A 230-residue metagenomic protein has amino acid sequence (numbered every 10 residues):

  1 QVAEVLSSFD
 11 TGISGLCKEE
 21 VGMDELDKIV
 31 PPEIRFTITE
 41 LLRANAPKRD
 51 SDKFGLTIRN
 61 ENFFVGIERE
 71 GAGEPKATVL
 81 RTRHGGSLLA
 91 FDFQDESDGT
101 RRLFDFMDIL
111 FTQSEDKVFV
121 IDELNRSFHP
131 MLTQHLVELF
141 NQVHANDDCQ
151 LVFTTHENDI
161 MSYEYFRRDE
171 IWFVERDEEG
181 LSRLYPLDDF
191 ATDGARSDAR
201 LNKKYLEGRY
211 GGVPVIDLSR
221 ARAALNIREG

Functional and structural regions predicted by a protein language model:
Q1-L103, I109, K204-G208, G212 (+1 more regions): Phosphate-coordinating catalytic segments in nucleotide- and nucleic-acid-processing enzymes
K76-V215, I227: Switch/communication elements of ASCE P-loop NTPase nucleotide-binding domains
